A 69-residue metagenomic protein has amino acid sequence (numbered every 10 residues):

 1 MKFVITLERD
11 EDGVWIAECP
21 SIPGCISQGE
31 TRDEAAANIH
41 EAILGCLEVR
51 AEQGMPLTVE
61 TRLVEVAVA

Functional and structural regions predicted by a protein language model:
M1-V4, D33, A37-A69: Short, charged, surface-exposed hinge/linker loops at domain edges that act as mobile lids or interdomain connectors
L7-I22: Short aromatic-glycine-(Arg/Gly/Cys) micro-motifs in beta-strand/loop hairpins
P23-R32: A short, exposed loop/beta-hairpin motif centered on an aromatic-Gly-Thr core
